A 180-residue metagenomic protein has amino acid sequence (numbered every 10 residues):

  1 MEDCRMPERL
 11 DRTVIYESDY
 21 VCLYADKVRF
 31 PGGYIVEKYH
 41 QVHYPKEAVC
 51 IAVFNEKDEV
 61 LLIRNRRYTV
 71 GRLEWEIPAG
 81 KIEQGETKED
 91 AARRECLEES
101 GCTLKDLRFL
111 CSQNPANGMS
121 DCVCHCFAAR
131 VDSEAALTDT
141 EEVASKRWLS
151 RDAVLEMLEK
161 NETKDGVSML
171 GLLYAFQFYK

Functional and structural regions predicted by a protein language model:
E2-T13: A short, amphipathic edge element
R9, L23-A25, K38, I63 (+3 more regions): Hydrophobic residues on conserved beta-strands that form the core of alpha/beta folds
D11-C50, E56: Acidic, metal-coordinating catalytic segment for phosphate/diphosphate chemistry, firing primarily on the Nudix
H40-R72, E76: A glycine-rich, hydrophobic loop/mini-helix early in the fold
E47-C50, N55, K81-G166: Unchanged
A175-K180: Short helix-capping/linker segments at secondary-structure and domain boundaries
